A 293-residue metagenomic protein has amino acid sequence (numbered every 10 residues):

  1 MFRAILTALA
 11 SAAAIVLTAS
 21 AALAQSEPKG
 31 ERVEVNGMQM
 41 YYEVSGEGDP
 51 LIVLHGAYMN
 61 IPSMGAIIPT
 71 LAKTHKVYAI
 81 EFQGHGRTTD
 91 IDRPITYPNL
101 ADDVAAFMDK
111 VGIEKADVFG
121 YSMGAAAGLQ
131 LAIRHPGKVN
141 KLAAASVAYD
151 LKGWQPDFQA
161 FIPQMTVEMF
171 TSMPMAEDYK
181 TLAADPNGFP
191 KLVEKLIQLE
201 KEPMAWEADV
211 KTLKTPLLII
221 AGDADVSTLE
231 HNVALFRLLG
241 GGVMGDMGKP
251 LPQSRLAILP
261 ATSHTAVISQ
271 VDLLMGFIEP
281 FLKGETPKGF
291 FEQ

Functional and structural regions predicted by a protein language model:
F2-L51, T74, K283-Q293: Alpha/beta-hydrolase fold catalytic core
M38-T89: Conserved HGGG/HGGXW glycine-rich cap/lid loop of the alpha/beta-hydrolase fold
S45, A79-F119: Active-site loop/oxyanion-hole signature of alpha/beta-hydrolase fold enzymes
P69-T70, D223-T262, Q270: Conserved loop-alpha-helix segment in the C-terminal half of the alpha/beta-hydrolase fold that carries the catalytic
A126-R134, N140-A176: Flexible "cap/lid" loop of the alpha/beta hydrolase fold
V193-D209: Active-site nucleophile elbow and catalytic-triad environment of alpha/beta-hydrolase enzymes
L213, I219-A221: Short beta-strand/loop motif that positions the catalytic acidic residue of the alpha/beta-hydrolase fold
P252-Q293: Catalytic active-site module of serine/aspartate enzymes centered on a nucleophile-bearing elbow/loop
